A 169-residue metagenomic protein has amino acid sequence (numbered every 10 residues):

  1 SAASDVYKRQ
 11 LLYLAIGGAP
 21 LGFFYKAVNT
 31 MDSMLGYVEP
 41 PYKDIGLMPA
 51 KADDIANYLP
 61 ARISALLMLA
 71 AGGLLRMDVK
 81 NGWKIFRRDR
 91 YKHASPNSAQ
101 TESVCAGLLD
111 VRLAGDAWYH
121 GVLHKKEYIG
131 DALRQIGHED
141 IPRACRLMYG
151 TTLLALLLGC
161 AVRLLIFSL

Functional and structural regions predicted by a protein language model:
A2-Y7: Short, small-residue-biased leader/transition segments that mark boundaries at the very start of proteins
K8-V28: Membrane-embedded alpha-helical segments that form the functional core of polytopic membrane enzymes, especially those
G17, L35-L169: Catalytic cores of Mg2+-dependent Asp-rich isoprenoid enzymes
A27, M31, L35: Active-site His/Glu-centered metal-binding helix of metallohydrolases
